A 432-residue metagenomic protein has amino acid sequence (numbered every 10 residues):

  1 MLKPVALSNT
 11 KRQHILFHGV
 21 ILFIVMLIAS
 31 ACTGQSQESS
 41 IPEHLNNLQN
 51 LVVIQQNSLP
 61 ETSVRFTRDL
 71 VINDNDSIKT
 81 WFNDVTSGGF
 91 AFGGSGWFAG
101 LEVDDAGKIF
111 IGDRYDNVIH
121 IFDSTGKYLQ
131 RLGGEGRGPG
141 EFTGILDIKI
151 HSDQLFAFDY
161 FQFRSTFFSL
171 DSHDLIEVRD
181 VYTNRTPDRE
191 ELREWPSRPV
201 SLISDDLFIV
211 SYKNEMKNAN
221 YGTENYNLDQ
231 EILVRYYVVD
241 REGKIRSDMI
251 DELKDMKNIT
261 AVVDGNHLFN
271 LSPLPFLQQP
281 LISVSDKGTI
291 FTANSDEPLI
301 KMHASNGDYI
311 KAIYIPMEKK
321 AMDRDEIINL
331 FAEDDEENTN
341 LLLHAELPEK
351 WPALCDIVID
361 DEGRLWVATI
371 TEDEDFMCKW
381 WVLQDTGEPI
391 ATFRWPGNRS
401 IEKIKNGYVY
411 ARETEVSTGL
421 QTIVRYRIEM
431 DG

Functional and structural regions predicted by a protein language model:
M1-L16: N-terminal secretory signal peptides that target proteins for export/translocation
R12, V25-L27, G100: Exposed boundary/loop context
H18-S30: Bacterial N-terminal signal peptides
C32-G432: Eukaryotic scaffold repeat domains enriched in small/polar residues
